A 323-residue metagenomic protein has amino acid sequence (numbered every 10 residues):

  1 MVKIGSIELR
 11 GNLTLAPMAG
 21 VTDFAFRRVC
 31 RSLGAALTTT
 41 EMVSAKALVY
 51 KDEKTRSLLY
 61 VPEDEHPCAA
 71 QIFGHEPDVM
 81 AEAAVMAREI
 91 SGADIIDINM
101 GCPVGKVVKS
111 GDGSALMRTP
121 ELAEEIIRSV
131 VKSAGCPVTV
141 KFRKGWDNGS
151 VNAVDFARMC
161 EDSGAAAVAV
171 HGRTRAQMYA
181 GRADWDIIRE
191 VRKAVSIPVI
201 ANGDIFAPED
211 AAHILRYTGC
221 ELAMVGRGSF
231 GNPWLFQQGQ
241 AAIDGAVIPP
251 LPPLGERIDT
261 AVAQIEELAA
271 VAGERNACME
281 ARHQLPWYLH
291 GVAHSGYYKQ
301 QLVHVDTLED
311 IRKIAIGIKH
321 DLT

Functional and structural regions predicted by a protein language model:
M1, L9, L13, A19 (+6 more regions): Alpha/beta catalytic cores of nucleotide-metabolism and tRNA/nucleoside-modifying enzymes
M1-K3, M18-D94: Glycine-rich, positively charged N-terminal anion/phosphate-binding segment
V2-T14, K46-P67, C102-D112, V131-T139 (+1 more regions): N-terminal small/glycine-rich loop or linker at the start of catalytic domains across soluble metabolic enzymes
L13-P17, T38-T40, C68-I72, I96 (+4 more regions): Hydrophobic faces of well-ordered beta-strands that scaffold small-molecule active sites in alpha/beta enzyme cores
M18-G20, V43-A45, F73-H75, G101-P103 (+4 more regions): Active-site beta-loop-alpha junctions enriched in small/polar residues
A81-D112, P120-I197: Alpha/beta enzyme core
T119-L122, I126, T260-A261, A281: Hydrophobic alpha-helical membrane-association signature
